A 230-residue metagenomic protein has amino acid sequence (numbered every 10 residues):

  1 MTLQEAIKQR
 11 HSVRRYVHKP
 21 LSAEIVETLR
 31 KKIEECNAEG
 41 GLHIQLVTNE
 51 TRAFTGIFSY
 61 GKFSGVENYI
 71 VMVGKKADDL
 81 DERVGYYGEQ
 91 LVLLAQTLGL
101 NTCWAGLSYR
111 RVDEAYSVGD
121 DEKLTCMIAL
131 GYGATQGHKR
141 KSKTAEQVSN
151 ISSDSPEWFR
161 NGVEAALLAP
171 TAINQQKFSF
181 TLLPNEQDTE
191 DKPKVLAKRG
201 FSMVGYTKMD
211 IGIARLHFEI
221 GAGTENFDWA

Functional and structural regions predicted by a protein language model:
M1-A230: Acidic, surface-exposed loops and disordered segments
